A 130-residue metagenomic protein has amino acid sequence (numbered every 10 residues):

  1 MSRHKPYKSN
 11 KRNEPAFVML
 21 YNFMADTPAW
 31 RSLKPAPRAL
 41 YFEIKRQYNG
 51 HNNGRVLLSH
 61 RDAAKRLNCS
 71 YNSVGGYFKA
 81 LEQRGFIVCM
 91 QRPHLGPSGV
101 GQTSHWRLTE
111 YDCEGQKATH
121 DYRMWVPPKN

Functional and structural regions predicted by a protein language model:
M1-R61, K65-R66, R84, G101 (+1 more regions): Short recognition helix of helix-turn-helix/winged-helix DNA-binding domains
Q47-D112: Winged helix-turn-helix DNA-binding recognition segment
S104-N130: Short, amphipathic alpha-helical interaction segments positioned at domain boundaries
